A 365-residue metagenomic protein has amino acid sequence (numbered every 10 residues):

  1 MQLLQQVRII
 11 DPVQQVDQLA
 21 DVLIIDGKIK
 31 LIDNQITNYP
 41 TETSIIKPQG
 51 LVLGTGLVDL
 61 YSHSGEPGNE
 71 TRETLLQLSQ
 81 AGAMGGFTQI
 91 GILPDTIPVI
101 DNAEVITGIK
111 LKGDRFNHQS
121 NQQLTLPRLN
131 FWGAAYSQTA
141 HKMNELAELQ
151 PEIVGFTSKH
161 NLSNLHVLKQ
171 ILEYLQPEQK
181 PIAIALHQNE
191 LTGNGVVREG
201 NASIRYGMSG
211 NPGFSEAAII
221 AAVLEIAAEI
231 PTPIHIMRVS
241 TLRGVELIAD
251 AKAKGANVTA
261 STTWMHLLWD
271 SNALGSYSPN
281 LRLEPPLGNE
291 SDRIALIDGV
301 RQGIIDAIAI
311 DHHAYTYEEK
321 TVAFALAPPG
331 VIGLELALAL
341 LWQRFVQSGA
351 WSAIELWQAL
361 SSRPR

Functional and structural regions predicted by a protein language model:
M1-P40: N-terminal metal-binding scaffold of metallo-dependent hydrolase/deaminase domains
T37-L53: Active-site metal-binding motif and surrounding structural segment of the metallo-beta-lactamase
Q49-R115: Metal-associated gating/positioning segment near the N- to mid-region
G54, A103-R128, Y174-A185, L336 (+1 more regions): Alpha-helix-loop-beta-strand connector modules within alpha/beta enzyme cores
L60-E73, P94, N130-H141, K159-H160 (+2 more regions): Active-site mouth loops of central-metabolism enzymes
Q77-D101, N121-S137, Q150-S163, Q179-H187 (+1 more regions): Divalent metal-dependent hydrolysis catalytic cores, especially in the metallo-beta-lactamase
N144-I308: Histidine/acidic residue-rich metal-binding segments in metalloenzymes
R205-P231, D306-I308, H313-R365: His/Asp/Glu-enriched, well-ordered alpha-helical/loop segment that forms or immediately abuts the divalent-metal
